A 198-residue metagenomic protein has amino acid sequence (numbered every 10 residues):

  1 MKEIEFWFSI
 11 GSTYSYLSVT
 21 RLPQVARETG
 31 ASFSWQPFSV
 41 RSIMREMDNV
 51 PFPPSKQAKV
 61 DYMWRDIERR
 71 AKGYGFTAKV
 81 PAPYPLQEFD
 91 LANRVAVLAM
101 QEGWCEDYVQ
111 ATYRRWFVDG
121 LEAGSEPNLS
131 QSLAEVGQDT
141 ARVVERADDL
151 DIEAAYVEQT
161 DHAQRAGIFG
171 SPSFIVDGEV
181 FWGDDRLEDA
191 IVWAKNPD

Functional and structural regions predicted by a protein language model:
K2-E5, S9-A31, R114-D198: C-terminal cap of thioredoxin/glutaredoxin-like
I10, Y16-W116, W193: Structural alpha/beta surface segment adjacent to cysteine/selenocysteine redox centers across thiol/disulfide enzymes
